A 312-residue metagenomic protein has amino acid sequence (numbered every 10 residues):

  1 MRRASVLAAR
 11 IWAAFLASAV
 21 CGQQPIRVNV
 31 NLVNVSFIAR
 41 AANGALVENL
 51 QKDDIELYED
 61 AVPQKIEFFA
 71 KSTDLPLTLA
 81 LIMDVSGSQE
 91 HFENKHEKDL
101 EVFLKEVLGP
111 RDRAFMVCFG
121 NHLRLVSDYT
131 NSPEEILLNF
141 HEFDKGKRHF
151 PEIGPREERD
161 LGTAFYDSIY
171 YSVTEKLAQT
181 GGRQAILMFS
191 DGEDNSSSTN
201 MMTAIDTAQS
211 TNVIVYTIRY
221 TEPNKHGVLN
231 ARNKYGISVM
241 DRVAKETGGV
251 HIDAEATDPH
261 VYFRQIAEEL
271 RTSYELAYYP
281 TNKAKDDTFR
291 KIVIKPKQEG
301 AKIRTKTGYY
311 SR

Functional and structural regions predicted by a protein language model:
M1-V6: N-terminal secretory signal peptides that target proteins for export/translocation
A8-A19: Bacterial N-terminal signal peptides
G22-R312: Scaffold/interface architecture of coatomer-like assemblies
